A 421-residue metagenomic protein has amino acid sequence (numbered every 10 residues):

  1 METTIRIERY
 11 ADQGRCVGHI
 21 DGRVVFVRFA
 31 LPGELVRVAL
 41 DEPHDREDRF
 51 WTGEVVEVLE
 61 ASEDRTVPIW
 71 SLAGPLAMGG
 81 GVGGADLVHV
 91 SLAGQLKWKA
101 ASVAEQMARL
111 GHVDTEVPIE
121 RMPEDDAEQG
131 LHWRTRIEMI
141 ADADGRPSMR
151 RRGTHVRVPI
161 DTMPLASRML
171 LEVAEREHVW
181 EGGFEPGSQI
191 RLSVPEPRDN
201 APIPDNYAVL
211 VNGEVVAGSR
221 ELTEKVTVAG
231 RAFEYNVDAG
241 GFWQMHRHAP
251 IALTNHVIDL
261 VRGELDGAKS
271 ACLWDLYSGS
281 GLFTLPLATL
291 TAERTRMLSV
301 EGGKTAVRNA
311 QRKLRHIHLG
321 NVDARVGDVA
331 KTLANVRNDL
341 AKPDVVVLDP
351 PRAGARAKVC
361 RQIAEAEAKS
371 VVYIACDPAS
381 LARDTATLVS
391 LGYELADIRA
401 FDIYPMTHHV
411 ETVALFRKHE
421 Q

Functional and structural regions predicted by a protein language model:
M1-L348, A353-R361, E367: Accessory RNA-recognition modules of RNA-modification enzymes
V17, V413-L415: Conserved hydrophobic/aromatic beta-strand scaffold that supports enzyme active sites
A108, D266, A386-T387, E411-T412: Short amphipathic alpha-helical patches
V113, L165, L391, F416-R417: Short alpha-helix boundary/capping motifs
D144, K418-Q421: Short loop segments at secondary-structure junctions
R325-V410, R417-H419: S-adenosylmethionine
